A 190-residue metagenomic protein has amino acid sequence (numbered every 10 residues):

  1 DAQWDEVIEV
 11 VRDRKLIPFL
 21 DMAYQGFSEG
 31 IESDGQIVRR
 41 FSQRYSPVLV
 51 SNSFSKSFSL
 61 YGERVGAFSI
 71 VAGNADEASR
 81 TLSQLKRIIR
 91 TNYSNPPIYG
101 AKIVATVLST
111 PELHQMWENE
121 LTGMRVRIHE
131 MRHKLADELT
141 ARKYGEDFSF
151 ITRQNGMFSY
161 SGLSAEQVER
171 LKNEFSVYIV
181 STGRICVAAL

Functional and structural regions predicted by a protein language model:
D1-F27: Active-site phosphate-binding strand-loop segment of PLP-dependent enzymes
A2-D5, E32-I37: Charged helix-capping and loop-helix junction motifs
P18, V48, Y178-I179: Hydrophobic beta-strand scaffold residues
Q25-G30, A188: Short, small-residue-enriched loops and turns at beta-alpha junctions that line or gate enzyme active sites
I37-R80, Q84: Active-site PLP attachment segment
L82-A101, V107-A136: Structural signature of PLP-dependent enzymes
M116-E174: Conserved PLP-binding catalytic core of the aspartate aminotransferase-like
